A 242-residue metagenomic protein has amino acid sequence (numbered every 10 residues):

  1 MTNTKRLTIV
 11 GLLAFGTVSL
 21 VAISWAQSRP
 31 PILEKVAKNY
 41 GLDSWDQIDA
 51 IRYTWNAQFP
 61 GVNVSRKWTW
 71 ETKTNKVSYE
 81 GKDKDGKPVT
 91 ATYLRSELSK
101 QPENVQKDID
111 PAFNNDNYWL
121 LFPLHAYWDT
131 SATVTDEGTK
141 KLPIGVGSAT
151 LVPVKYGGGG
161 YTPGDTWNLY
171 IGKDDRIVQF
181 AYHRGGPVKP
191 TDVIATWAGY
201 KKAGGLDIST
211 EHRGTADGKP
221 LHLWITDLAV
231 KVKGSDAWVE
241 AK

Functional and structural regions predicted by a protein language model:
M1-R6: N-terminal secretory signal peptides that target proteins for export/translocation
V10-S19: Bacterial N-terminal signal peptides
A14, I23-A26: Intrinsic disorder/low-complexity segments
W25-E34, Y93-D165, G185-T191, A241-K242: Flexible, processing/modification-adjacent segments and terminal tails in exported/periplasmic/extracellular proteins
P30-N104, W128-K141: N-terminal mature ectodomain segment of secretory-pathway/periplasmic proteins
W45, W70-T72, W119-L120, W167 (+1 more regions): Tryptophan-centric aromatic hotspots in well-structured domains and transmembrane helices
I144-A241: Gly/Pro-enriched, hydrophobic low-complexity segments that function as extracytoplasmic propeptides/linkers
